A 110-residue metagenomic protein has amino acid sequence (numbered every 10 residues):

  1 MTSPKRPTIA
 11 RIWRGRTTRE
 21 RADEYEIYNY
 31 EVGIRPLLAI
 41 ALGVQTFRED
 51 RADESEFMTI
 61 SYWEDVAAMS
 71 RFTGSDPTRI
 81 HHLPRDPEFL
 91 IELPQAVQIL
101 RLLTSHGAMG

Functional and structural regions predicted by a protein language model:
M1-P7, L42-M58, H81-G110: Glycine-rich beta-strand-turn "strand-cap" elements at beta-sheet edges
T2-R21: An N-terminal domain-start capping segment
I9-G15, Q45-P77: Short, well-ordered beta-strand segments in beta-rich or mixed alpha/beta enzyme and ligand-binding folds
T17-G43, P77-R85: Short amphipathic alpha-helical segments
R19, D65, R101-T104: Non-catalytic surface loops within mature trypsin-like serine protease
D23-Y25, M69-R71, G107-M109: Short acidic, gly/pro-rich beta-turn/loop elements at beta-sheet edges and active-site/ligand-binding grooves
